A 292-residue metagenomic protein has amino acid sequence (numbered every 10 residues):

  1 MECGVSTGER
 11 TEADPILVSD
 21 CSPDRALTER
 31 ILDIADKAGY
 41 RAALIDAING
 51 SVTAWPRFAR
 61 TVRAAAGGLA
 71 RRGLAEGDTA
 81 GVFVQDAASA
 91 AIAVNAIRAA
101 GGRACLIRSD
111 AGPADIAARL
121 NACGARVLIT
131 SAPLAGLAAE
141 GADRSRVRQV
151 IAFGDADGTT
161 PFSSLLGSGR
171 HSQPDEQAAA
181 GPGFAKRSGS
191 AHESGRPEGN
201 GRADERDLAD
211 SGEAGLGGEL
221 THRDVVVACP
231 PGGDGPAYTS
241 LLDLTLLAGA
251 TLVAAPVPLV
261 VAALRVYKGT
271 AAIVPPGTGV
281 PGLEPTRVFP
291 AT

Functional and structural regions predicted by a protein language model:
M1-T53, R57-R72, A178, P182 (+2 more regions): N-lobe entry segment of adenylate-forming
A43-R72, G81-A87, A91-N95, G112-A117 (+1 more regions): Conserved AMP-binding/adenylate-forming core of the ANL superfamily
L74-T79, L220-D224: Short helix-loop-beta connector
V84-V94, D110-A114, P230-L247: Conserved coil-to-alpha-helix start sites within the AMP-binding
N95, A99-S168, A262-F289: Structural core segment of the AMP-binding/adenylate-forming
G136-H222, V280-T292: ANL superfamily adenylate-forming
E198, G215-V225, G233-R287: Conserved AMP-binding/adenylation subdomain of ANL enzymes
